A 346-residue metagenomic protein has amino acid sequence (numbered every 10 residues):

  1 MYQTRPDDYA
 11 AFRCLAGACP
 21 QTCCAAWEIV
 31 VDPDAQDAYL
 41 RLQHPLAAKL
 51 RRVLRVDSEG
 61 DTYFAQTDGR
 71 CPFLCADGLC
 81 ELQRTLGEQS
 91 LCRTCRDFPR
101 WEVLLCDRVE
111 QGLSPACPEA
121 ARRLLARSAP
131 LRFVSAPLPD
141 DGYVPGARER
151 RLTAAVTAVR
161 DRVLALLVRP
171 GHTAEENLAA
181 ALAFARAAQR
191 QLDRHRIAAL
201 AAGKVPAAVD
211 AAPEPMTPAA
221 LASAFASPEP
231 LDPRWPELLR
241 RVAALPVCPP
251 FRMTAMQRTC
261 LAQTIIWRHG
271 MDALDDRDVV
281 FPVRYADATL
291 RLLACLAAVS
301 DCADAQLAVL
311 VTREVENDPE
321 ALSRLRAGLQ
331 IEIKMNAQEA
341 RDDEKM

Functional and structural regions predicted by a protein language model:
M1-T4: Short, Gly/Pro- and small/polar-rich lid/capping loops
Y9-E59: Polybasic, low-complexity association/targeting segments
A11-A18, P130-S135, A262-I266: Short, compositionally biased low-complexity segments
A11-I29, Q66-W101, S114-A121: Local cysteine-cluster metal-coordination motifs and their immediate loop/turn environment, predominantly Fe-S cluster
C14, T85, E149, T153 (+1 more regions): Short, charged/polar micro-motifs that form catalytic or ligand-binding hotspots
T62-F64: Short loop/turn motifs at secondary-structure junctions and domain boundaries
G78, L86-N177: Internal, well-ordered alpha/beta segment that forms a basic, Gly-enriched binding/recognition surface
V168-M346: Hydrophobic, aromatic-lined core segments that form the binding pocket/scaffold for planar heteroaromatic ligands
